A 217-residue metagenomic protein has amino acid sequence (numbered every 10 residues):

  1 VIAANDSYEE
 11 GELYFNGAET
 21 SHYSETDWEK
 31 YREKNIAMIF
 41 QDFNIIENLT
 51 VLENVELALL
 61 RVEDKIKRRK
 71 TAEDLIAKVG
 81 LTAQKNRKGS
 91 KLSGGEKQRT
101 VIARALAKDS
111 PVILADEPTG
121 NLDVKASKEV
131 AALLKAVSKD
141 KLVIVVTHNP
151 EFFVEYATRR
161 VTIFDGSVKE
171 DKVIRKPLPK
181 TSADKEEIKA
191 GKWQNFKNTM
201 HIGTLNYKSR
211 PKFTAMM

Functional and structural regions predicted by a protein language model:
A3: Helix-to-loop junction immediately C-terminal to a conserved catalytic motif
G11-E19: Conserved ABC transporter NBD signature motif
T20-A37, Q194, H201: ABC ATPase NBD coupling module
E33, R87, K108, K139: Conserved signature/switch motifs of ABC ATPase nucleotide-binding domains
E56-R69, K78: ABC-type ATPase nucleotide-binding domains, specifically the catalytic core motifs of the NBD
L81, K85, A105-L106: ABC ATPase C-loop
K88-L92, E96-Q98: Conserved ABC ATPase signature
I113-D116: Catalytic Walker B motif of ABC-type/P-loop ATPase nucleotide-binding domains
